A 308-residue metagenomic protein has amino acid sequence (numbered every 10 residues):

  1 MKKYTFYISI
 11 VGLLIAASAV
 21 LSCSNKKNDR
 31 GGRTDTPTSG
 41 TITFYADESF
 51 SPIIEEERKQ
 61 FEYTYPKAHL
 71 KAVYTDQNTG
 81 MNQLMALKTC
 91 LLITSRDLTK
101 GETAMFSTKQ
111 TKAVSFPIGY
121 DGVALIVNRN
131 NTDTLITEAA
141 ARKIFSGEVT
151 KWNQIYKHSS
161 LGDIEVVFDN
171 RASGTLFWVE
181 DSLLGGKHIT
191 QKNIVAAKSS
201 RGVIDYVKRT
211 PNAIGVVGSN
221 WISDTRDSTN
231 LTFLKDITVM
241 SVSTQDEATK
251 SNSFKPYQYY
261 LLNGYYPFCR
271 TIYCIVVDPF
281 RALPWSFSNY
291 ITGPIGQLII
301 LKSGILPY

Functional and structural regions predicted by a protein language model:
M1-I10: Bacterial N-terminal signal peptides that target proteins for export
Y4, C23-V73, Q77-N78, N82-M85 (+2 more regions): Exported/periplasmic ABC-transporter solute-binding proteins
S9-A17: Core hydrophobic alpha-helical transmembrane segments of single-pass membrane proteins
S18-S22: C-terminal motif of bacterial Sec signal peptides marking the signal peptidase cleavage site
Q77-K109, T225-D227: Pocket-flanking alpha-helical
T89-C90, K112-A113, L234-D236: Short alpha-helix boundary/capping motifs
I93-F116, T244-F254, Y259-Y260: Acidic, polar ligand-binding/catalytic clefts
